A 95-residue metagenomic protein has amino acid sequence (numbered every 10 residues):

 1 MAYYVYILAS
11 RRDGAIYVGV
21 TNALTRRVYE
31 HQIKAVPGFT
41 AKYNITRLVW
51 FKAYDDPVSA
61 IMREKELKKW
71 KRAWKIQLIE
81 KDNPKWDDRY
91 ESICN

Functional and structural regions predicted by a protein language model:
M1-A53, V58-K65, D82-N95: GIY-YIG nuclease catalytic motif and its immediate N-terminal context
K65-L78: Short arginine-rich
